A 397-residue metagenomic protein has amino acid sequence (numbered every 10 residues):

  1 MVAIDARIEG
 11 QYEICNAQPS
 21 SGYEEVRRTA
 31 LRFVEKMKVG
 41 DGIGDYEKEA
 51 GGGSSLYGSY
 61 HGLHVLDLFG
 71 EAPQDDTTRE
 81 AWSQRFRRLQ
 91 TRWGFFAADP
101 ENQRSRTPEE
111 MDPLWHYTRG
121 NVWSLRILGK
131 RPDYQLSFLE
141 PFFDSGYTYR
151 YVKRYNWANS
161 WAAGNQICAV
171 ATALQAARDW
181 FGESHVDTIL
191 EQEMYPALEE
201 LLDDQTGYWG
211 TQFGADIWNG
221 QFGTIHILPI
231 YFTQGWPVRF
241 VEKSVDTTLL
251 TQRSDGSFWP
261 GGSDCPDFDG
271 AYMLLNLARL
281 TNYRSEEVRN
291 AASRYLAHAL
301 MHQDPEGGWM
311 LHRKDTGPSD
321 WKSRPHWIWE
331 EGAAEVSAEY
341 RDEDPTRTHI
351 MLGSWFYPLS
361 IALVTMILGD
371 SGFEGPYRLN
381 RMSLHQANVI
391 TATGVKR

Functional and structural regions predicted by a protein language model:
V2-T91, S105-G182, I230, W236-L249 (+1 more regions): Terminal, non-catalytic domain-edge segments
G42-G44, G207, G256: Glycine-centered flexibility sites
P100-Q103: Short linear capping/connector segments at secondary-structure termini
S160-L228: Loop-centered beta-sheet repeat module
G214-W218, L250-G256: Solenoid-like repeat scaffolds
